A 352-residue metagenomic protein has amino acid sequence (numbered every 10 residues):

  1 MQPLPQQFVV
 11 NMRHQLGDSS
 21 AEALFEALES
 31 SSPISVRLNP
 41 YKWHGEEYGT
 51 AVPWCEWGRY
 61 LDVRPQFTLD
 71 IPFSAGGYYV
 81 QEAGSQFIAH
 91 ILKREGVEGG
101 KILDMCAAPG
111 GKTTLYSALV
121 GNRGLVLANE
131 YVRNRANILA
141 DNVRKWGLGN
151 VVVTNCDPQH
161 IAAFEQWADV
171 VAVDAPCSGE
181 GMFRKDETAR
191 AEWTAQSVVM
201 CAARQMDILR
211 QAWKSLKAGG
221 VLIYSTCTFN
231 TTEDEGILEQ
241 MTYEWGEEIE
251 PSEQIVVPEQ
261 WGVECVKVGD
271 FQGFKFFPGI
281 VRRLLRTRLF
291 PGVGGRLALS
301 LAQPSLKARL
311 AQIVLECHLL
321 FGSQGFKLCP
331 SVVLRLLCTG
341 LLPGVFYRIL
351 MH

Functional and structural regions predicted by a protein language model:
M1-H352: S-adenosylmethionine
